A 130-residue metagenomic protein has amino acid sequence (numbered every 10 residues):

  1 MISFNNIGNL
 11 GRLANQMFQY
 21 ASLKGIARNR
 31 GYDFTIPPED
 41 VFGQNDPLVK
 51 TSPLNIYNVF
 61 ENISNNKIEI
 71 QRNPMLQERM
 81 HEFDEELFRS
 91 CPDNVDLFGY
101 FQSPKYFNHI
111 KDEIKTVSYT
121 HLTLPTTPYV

Functional and structural regions predicted by a protein language model:
M1-G43: N-terminal pre-catalytic "stem/leader" segment of glycosyltransferase-like enzymes
V41-L122, P128: Secretory-pathway luminal glycosyltransferase catalytic domains
